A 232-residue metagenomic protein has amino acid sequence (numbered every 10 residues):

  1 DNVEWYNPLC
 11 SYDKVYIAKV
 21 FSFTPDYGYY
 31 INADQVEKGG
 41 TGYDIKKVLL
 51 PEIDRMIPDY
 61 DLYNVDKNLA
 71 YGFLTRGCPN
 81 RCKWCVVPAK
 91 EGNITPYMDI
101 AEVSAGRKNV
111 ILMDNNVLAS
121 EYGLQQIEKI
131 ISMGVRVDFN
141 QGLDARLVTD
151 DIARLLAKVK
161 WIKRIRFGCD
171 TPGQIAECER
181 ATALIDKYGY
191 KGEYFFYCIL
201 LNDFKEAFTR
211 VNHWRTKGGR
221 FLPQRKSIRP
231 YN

Functional and structural regions predicted by a protein language model:
D1-Y71: Glycine-rich beta-alpha loop elements in corrinoid/cobalamin-binding modules across cobalamin-dependent enzymes
Y16-V20, V86-A181, G192-L201, R220-Q224: Core AdoMet radical
T24-D26, D44-V48, N80-R81, E91-N93 (+3 more regions): Short catalytic/ligand-binding loop motif for oxyanion handling, primarily in non-cytosolic enzymes, centered on
P58-G92, R107-D114: N-terminal pre-triad scaffold of radical SAM enzymes
I131, D186, N212-T216: Anion (oxyanion) recognition and catalysis
I185, Y190-K191: Helical hairpin unit composed of two closely spaced alpha helices linked by a short loop
L200-G218: Catalytic cores of alpha/beta
R215-N232: Substrate-binding cleft of secreted/luminal carbohydrate-active enzymes
